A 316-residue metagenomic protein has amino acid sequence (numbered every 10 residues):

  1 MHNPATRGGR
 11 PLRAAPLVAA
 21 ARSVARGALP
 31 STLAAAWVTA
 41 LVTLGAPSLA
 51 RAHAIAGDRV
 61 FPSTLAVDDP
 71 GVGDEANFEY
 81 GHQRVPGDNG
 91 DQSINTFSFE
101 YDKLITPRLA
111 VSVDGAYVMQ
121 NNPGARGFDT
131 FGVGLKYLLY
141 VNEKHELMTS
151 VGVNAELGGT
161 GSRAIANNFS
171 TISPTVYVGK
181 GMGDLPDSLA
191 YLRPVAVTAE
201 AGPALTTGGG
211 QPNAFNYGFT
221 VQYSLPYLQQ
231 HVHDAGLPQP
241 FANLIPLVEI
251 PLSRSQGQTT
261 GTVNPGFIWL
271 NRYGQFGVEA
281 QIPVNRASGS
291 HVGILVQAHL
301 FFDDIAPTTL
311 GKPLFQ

Functional and structural regions predicted by a protein language model:
M1-P30: N-terminal secretory signal peptides that target proteins for export/translocation
R10, A34, P283: Short coil/turn motifs at helix boundaries and re-entrant loops, enriched in small/polar and proline residues
T32, A36-V38: Cysteine-rich, disulfide-bonded extracellular modules and peptides in secreted proteins and receptor ectodomains
G45-P47: N-terminal signal peptide c-region/cleavage motif recognized by signal peptidases
R51-Q316: Transmembrane beta-barrel domains of Gram-negative outer membranes and organellar outer membranes
